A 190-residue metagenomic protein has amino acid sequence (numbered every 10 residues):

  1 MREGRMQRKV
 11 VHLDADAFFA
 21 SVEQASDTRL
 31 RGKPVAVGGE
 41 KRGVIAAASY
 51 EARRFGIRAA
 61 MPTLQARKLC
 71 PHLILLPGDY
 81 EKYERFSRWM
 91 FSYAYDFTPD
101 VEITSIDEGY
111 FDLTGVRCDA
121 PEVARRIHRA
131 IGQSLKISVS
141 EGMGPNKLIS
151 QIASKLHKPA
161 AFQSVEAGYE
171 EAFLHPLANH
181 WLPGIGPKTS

Functional and structural regions predicted by a protein language model:
M1-S190: Gly/Gly-Pro- and Ser/Thr-rich, intrinsically disordered tail segments characteristic of DNA damage-repair and tolerance
